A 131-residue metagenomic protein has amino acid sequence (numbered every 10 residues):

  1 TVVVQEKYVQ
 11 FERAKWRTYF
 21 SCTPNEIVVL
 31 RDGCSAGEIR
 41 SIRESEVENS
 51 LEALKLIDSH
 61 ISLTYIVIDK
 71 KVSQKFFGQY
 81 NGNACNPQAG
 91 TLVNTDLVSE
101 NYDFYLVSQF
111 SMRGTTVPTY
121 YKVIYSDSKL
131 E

Functional and structural regions predicted by a protein language model:
T1-E131: Long, contiguous domain-sized segments
